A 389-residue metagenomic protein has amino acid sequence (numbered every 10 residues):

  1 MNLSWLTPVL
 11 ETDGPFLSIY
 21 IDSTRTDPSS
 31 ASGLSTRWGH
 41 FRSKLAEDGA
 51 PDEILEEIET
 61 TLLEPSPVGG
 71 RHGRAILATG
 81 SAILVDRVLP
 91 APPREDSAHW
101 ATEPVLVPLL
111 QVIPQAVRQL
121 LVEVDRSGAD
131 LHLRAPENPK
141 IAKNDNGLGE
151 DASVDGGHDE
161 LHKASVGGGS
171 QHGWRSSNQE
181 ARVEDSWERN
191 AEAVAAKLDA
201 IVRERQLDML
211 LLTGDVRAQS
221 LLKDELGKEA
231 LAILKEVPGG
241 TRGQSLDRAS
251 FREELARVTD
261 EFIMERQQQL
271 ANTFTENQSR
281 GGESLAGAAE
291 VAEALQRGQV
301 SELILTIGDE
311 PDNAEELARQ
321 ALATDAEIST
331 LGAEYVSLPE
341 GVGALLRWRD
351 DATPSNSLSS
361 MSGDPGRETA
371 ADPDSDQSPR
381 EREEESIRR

Functional and structural regions predicted by a protein language model:
M1-R389: Terminal alpha-helical anchor/extension segments at protein ends
